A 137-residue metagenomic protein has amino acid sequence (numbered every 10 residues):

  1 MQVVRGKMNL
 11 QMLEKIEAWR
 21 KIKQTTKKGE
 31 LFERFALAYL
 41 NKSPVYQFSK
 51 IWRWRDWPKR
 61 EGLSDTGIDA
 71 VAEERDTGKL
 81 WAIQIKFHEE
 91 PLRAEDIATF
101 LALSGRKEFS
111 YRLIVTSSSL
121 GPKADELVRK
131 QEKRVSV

Functional and structural regions predicted by a protein language model:
M1-Y39: Interdomain/boundary linker segments immediately adjacent to catalytic/signaling cores
I22-T25, I51, R134-V135: Generic preference for hydrophobic/aromatic residues in regular secondary structure cores
K28-E108, S117-E126: Catalytic centers of nucleases
E126-V137: Charged, structured surface patches that assemble and position nucleic-acid processing machinery
